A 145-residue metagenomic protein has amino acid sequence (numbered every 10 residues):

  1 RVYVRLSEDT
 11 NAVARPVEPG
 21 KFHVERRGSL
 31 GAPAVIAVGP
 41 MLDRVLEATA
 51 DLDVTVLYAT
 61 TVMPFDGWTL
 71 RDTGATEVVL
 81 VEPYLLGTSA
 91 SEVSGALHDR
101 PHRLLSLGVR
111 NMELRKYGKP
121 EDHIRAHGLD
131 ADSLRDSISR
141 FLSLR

Functional and structural regions predicted by a protein language model:
V4: Conserved short beta-strand elements that form part of the metal-binding/catalytic scaffold of enzyme active sites
S7-R145: Thiamine diphosphate
